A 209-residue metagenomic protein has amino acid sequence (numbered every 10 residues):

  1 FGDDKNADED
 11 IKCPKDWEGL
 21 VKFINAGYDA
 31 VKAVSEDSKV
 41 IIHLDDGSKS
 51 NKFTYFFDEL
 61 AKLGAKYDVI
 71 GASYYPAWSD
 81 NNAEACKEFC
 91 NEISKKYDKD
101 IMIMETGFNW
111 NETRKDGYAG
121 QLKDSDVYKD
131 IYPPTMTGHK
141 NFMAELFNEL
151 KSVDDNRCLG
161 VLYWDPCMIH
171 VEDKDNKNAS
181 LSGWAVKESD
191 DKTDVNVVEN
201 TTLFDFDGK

Functional and structural regions predicted by a protein language model:
F1, L44-D46, T106, Y163-P166: Short, well-ordered beta-to-alpha junction loops that form the rim of enzyme active sites and present histidine/acidic
F1-A65, D80-E88, N176-W184, D190: Active-site cleft segment of glycoside hydrolase catalytic domains centered on the general acid/base Glu
F1-G2, G71, G160: Glycine-centered small-residue hotspots that permit tight backbone geometry or close packing
E9-K12, E88, E92-K95, N111-E145 (+1 more regions): Aromatic-rich peripheral "rim/lid" segments of glycoside hydrolase catalytic domains that contact and position glycan
C13-G19, D46, S73-D80, Y128-G138: The substrate-binding groove and active-site-proximal loops of carbohydrate-active enzymes, especially glycoside
S35, G64, Y97, D154-N156: A structural signal for short coil/turn segments at secondary-structure junctions
I42-L44, F53-E84, E88-E92, K96-L122: Aromatic- and acid-rich polysaccharide-binding/catalytic face of secreted or lumenal carbohydrate-active enzymes
